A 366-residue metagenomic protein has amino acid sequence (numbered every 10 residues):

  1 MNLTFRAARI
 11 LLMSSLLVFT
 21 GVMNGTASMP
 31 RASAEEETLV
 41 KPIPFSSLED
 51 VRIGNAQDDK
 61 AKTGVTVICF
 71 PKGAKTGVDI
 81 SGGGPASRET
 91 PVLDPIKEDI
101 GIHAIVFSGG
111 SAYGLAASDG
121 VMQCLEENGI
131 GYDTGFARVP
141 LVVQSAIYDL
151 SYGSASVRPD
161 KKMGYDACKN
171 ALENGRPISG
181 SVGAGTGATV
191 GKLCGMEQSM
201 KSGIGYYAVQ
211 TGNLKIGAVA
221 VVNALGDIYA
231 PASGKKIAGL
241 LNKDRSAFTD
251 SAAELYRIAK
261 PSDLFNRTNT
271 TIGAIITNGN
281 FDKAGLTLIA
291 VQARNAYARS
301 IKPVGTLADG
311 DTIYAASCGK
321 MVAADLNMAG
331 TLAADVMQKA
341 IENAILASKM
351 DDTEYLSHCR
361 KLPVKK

Functional and structural regions predicted by a protein language model:
M1-S15, N24: Bacterial N-terminal signal peptides that target proteins for export
T4-A7, M29, D50: Intrinsically disordered, low-complexity sequence elements enriched in Ser/Thr/Gly/Pro
V18-M29: C-terminal segment of classical bacterial N-terminal signal peptides
E35-A112, A116, E127-K366: A structural signal for small-residue-enriched, beta-sheet-centric alpha/beta enzyme cores and oligomeric scaffold folds
C124: Active-site catalytic microenvironments for nucleophilic, acid-base chemistry
